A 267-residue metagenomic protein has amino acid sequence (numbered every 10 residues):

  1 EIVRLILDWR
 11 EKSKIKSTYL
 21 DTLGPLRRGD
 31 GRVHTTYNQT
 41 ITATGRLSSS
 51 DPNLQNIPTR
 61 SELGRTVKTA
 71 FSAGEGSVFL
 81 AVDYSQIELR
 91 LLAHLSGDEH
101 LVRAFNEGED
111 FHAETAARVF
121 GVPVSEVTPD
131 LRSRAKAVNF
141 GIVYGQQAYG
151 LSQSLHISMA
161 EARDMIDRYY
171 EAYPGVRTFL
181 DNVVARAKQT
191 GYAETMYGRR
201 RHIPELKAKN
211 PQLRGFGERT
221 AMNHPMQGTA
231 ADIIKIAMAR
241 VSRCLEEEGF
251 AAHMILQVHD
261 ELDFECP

Functional and structural regions predicted by a protein language model:
E1-P267: Conserved catalytic core of nucleotide polymerization and phosphodiester-bond processing enzymes
